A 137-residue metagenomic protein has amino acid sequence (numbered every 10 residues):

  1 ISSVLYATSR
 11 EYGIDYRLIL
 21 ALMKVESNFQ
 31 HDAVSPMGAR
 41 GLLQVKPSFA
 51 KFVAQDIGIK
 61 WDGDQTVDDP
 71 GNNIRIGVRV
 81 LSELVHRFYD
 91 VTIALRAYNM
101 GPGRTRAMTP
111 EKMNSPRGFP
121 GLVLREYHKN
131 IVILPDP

Functional and structural regions predicted by a protein language model:
I1-P137: Catalytic glycan-binding domains that act on GlcNAc-containing polysaccharides
